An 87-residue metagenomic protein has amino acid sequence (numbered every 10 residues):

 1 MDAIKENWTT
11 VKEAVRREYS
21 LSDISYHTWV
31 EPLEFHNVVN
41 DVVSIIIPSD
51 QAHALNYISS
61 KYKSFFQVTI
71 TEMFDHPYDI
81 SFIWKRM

Functional and structural regions predicted by a protein language model:
M1-M87: Intrinsically disordered, low-complexity basic tails and flexible linkers associated with large NTP-driven
